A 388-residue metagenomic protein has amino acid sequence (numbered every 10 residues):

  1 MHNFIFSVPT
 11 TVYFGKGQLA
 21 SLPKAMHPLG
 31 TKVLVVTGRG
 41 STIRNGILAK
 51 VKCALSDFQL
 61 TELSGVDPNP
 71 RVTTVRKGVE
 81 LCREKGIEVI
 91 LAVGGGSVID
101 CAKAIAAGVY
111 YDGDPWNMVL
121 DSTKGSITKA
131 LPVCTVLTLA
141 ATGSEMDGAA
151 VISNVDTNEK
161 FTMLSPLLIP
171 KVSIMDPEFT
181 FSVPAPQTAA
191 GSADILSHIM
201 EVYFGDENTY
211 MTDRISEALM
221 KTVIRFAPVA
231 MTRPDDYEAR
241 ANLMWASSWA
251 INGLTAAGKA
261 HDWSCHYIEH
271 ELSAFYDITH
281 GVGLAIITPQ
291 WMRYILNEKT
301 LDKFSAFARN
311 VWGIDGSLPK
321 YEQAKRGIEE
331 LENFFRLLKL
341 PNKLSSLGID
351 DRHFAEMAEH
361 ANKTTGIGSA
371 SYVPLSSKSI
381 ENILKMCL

Functional and structural regions predicted by a protein language model:
M1-V89, L344: ATP/NTP phosphate-donor binding region
T10, A20, Y111-N208, D302 (+1 more regions): A glycine/threonine-rich phosphate-anchoring loop and its flanking beta-alpha core in nucleotide/phosphate-binding
K77-V79, V98-D112, M146-D147: Short Gly/Thr/Asp-enriched flexible loops that form oxyanion-binding sites at enzyme active sites
I87-K103, T138-S144, F275-I278: Glycine/serine-rich anion-binding loops at beta->alpha junctions that coordinate negatively charged ligand groups
L196-M200, R240-I251, T288, L331 (+3 more regions): Short alpha-helical scaffolding segments that buttress acidic/His motifs in well-ordered protein cores
V202-E330: Active-site segments that bind and position negatively charged phosphate/pyrophosphate groups
F304, V311-L388: C-terminal charged capping/lid subdomain of soluble metabolic enzymes
